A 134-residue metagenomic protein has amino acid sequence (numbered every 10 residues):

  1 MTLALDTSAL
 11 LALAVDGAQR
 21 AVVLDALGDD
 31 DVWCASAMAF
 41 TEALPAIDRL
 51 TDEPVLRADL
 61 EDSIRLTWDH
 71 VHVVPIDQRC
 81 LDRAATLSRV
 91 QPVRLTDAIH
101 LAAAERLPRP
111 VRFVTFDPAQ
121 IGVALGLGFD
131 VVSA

Functional and structural regions predicted by a protein language model:
M1-M38, L50-D62, F129: Short, well-structured N-terminal submotif of metal-dependent ribonuclease cores
T2, F40, L101-A134: Acidic, PIN/NYN-like endoribonuclease modules and their adjacent C-terminal/linker elements
S8, L44, D48, R65-W68 (+2 more regions): Amphipathic alpha-helical segments within well-ordered protein domains
V22, E42, R83, G122-V123: Phosphate- and divalent-cation-binding pockets in alpha/beta enzyme and binding domains that engage nucleotide-derived
D30-W33, H70-H72, P108-R112: Short active-site oxyanion
C34-A35, P75, L95-A98, T115: Short beta-strand scaffold positions
A39, D69-V90, A98-H100: Acidic catalytic patch
